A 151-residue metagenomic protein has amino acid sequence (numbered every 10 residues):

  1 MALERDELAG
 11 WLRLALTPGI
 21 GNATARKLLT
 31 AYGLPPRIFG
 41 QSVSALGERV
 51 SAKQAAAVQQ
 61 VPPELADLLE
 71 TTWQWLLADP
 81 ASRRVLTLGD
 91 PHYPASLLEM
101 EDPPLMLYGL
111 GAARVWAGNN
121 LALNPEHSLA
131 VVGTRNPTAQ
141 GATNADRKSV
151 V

Functional and structural regions predicted by a protein language model:
M1-N144: Short, positively charged patches
V150-V151: Conserved small/polar residues in nucleotide/adenosyl-binding loops
